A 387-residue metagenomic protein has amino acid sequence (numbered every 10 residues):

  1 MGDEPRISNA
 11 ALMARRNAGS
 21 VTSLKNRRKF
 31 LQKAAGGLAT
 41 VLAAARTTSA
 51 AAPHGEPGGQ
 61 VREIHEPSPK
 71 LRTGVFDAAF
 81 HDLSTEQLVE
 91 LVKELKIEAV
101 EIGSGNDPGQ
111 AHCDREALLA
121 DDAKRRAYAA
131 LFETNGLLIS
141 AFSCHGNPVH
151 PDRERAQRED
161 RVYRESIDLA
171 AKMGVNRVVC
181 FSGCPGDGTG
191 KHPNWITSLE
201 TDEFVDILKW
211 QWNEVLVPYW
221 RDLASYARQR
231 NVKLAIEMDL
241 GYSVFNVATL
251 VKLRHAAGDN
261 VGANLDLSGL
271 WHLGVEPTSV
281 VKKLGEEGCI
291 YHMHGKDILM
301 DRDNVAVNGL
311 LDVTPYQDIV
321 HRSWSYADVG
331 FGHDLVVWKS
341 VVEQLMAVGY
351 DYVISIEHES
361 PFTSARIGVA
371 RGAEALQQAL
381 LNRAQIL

Functional and structural regions predicted by a protein language model:
M1-N26: N-terminal secretory signal peptides
S23-K29, T40-Q60: N-terminal twin-arginine translocation
Q32-R46, H65-P67, Q87-V89, L131-T134 (+3 more regions): Active-site acidic/histidine proton-transfer and metal-coordination neighborhood in alpha/beta enzyme cores
K70, V89, A99-V100, F142 (+3 more regions): Acidic/histidine-rich catalytic cores of soluble enzymes
V75, V92, V100, F132 (+5 more regions): Conserved, mostly hydrophobic/aromatic
F76-F80, G103-G105, C144-N147, G183-P185 (+4 more regions): Active-site beta-loop-alpha junctions enriched in small/polar residues
L88-N106: Catalytic domains of carbohydrate-active enzymes, especially glycoside hydrolases
G103-A127, P185-G188: Glycine-rich, proline-tolerant flexible connector loops at the mouths of alpha/beta enzymes
